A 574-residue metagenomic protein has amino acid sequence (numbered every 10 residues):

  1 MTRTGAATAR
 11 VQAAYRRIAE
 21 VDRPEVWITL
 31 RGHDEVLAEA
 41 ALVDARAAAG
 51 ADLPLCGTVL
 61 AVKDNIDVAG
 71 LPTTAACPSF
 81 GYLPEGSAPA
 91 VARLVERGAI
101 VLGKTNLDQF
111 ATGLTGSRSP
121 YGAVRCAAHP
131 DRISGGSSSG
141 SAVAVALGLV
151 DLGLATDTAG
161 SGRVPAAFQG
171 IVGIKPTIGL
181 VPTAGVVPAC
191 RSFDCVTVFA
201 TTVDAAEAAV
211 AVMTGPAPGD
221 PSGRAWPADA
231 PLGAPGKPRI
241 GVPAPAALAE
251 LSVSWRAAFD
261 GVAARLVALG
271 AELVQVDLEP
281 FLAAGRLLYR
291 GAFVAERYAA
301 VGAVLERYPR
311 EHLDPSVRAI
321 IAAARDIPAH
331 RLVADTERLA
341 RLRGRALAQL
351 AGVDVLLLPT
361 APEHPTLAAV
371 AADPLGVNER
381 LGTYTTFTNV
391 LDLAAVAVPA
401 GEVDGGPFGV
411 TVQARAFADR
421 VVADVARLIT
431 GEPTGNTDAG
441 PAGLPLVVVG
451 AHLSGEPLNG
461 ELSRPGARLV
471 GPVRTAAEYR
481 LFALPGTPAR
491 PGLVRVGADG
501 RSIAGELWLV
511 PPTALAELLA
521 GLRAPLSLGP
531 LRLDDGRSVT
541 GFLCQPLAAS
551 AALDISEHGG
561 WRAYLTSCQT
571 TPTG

Functional and structural regions predicted by a protein language model:
M1-T158, A264-R265, L269, L462-R464: Gly/Ser-rich catalytic/binding loops embedded in alpha/beta enzyme cores
V11, A41-D44, S254-V276, V301-Y308 (+1 more regions): Acyltransferase
A14, G57, E96, L147-V150 (+9 more regions): Glycine-rich, small-residue loops and helix-cap segments that act as flexible hinges at active-site edges
L55-C77, K237, A292-A340, L347 (+1 more regions): Short helix-loop capping/hinge segments that flank enzyme active sites or metal/cofactor-binding pockets
P72-L83, S252-V253, T366-P374: Glycine/threonine-rich flexible loop motifs
S87-M213, N389-T411: Short glycine/serine-rich loop segments
K175-A257, P280, G344, D424 (+1 more regions): A short helix-breaking turn/cap at a secondary-structure junction
S454-R480, P485: Compact nucleic-acid interaction/catalytic patches
